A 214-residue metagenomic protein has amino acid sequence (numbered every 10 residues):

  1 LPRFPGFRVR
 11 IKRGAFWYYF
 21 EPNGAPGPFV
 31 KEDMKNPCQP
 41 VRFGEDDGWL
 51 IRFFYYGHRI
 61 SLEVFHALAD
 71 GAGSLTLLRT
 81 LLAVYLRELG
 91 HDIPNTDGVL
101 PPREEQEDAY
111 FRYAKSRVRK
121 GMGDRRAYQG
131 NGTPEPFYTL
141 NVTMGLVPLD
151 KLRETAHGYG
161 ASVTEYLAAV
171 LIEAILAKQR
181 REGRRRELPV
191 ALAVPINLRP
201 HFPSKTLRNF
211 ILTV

Functional and structural regions predicted by a protein language model:
L1-Q106, D150-H157, T164-R184, L188: Non-catalytic N-terminal regions of enzymes
G14-D33, G48, H58, G132-M144 (+1 more regions): Acyl/amide activation-and-transfer machinery of modular secondary-metabolite enzymes
Y18-Y19, Y55-Y56, Y85, Y110-Y113 (+6 more regions): Sequence-level detector for tyrosine residue identity
P28-R42, Y110-D124, S204-V214: Short, Lys/Arg-enriched charge-dense amphipathic segments
Q39-V41, D124-G132, A177-E182, L198-P203: Intrinsically disordered, low-complexity boundary segments flanking structured domains
D70, P148, P195-N197: Poly-acidic low-complexity segments
D97-K115, I196-P200: Short, conserved secondary-structure transition motifs
D108-A161: Flexible, P/S/T/G-rich "lid" or insertion loops adjacent to the active sites of thioester-utilizing
